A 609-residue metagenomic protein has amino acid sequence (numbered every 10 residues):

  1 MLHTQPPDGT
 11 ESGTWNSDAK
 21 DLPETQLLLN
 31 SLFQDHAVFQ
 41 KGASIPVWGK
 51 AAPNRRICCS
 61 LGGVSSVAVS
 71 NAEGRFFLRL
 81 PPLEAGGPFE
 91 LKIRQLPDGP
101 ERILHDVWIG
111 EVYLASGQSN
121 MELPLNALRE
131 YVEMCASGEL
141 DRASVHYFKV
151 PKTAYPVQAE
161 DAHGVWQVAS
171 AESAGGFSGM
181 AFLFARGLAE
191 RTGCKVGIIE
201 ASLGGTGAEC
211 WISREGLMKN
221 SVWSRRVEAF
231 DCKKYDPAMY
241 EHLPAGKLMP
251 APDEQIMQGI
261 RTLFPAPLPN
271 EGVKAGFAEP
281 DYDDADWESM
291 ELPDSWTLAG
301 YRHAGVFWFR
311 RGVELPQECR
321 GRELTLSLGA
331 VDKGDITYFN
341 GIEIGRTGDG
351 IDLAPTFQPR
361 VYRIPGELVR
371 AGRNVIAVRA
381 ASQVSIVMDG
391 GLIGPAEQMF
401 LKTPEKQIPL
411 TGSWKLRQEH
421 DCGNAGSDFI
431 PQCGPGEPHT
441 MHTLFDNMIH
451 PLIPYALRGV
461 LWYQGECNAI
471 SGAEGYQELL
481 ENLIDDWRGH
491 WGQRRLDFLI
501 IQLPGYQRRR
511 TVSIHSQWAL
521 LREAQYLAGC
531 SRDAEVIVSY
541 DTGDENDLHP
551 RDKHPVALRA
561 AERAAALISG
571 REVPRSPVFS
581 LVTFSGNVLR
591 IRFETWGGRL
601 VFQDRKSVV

Functional and structural regions predicted by a protein language model:
L2-P53, H105-A115, E122, E291-H303 (+3 more regions): Non-catalytic, glycine-rich low-complexity segments
W15-D18, Q26, E101-V168, A201-S295 (+2 more regions): An acidic-aromatic loop/edge-strand motif
S31-D35, H303-P316, P359-Y362: Short beta-strands within extracellular/lumenal beta-sheet-rich domains
D35, A43-V47, R322-L324, N587-I591: Structural beta-strand segments of beta-rich domains
W48, W287, V313, C319-E343 (+1 more regions): Aromatic-lined ligand-binding clefts that engage carbohydrates, nucleic acids, or primary amines
G63-G86, Y338-A396: Beta-strand-rich ligand-recognition modules
F593-Q603: Short amphipathic, basic-aromatic surface patches that mediate peripheral association with negatively charged
K606-V609: Conserved small/polar residues in nucleotide/adenosyl-binding loops
